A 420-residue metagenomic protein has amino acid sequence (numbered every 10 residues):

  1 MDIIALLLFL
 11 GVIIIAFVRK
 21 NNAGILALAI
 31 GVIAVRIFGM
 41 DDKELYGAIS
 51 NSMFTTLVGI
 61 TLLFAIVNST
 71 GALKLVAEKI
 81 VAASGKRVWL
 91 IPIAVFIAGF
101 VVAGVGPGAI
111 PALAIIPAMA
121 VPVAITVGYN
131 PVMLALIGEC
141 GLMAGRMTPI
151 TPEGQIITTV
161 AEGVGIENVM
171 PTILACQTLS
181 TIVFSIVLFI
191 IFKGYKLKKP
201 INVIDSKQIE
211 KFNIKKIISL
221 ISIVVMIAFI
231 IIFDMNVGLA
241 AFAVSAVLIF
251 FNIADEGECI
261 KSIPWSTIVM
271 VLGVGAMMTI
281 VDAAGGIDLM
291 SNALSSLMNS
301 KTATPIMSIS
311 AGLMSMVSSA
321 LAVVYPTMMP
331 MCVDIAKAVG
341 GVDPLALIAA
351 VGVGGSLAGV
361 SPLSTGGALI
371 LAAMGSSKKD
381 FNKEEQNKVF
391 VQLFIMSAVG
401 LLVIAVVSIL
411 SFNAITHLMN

Functional and structural regions predicted by a protein language model:
M1-T56, F64, C176-A283, Q392 (+1 more regions): Hydrophobic transmembrane alpha-helices of multi-pass small-molecule transporters
L7-I13, V95-F100, A118, G138 (+2 more regions): Hydrophobic, membrane-inserted alpha-helices
A27-I33, L134-G141, M328-C332, V351: Central hydrophobic cores of alpha-helical transmembrane segments in multi-pass integral membrane proteins
M40-T126, I260-V339: Membrane-embedded alpha-helical segments and adjacent helix-loop junctions characteristic of multi-pass solute
G59, I116, A120, E153 (+6 more regions): Hydrophobic/aromatic residues in alpha-helical transmembrane segments
F64-A65, A98-G108, C140-P149, C176-L188 (+3 more regions): Helix-loop-helix module between adjacent transmembrane segments
V88-V102, V127-A144, V169-M170, K301-M314 (+1 more regions): Alpha-helical transmembrane segments of multi-pass membrane proteins
V123-I204, D343, L347-A350, A368-N420: Membrane-core helix-loop-helix motifs of multi-pass transport proteins
